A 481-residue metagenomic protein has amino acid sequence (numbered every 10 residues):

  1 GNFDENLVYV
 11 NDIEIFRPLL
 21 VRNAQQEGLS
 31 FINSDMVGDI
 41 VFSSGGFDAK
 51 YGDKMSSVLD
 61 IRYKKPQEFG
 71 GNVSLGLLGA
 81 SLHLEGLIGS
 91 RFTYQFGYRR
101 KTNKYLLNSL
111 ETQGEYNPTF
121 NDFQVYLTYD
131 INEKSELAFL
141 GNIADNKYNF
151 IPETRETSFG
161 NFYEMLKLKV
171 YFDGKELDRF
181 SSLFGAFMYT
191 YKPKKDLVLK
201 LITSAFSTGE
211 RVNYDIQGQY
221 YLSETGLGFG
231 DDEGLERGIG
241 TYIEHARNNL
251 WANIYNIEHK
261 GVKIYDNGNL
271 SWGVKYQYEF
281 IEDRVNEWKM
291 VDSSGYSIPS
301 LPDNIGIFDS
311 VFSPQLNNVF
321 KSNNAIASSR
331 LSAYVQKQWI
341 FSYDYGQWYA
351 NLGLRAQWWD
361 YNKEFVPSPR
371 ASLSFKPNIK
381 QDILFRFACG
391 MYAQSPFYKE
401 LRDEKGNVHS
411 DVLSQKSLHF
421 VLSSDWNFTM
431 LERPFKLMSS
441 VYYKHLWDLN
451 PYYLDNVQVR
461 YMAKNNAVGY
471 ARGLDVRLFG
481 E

Functional and structural regions predicted by a protein language model:
G1-E14: Extracytoplasmic beta-strand/coil segments of soluble accessory domains associated with Gram-negative outer-membrane
I13-F42: Short acidic/polar hinge/loop motifs at secondary-structure boundaries that mediate gating or recognition
G46, Y63, L77-G79, R100-K104 (+10 more regions): Transmembrane beta-strands of outer-membrane beta-barrel pores
L78-R100, Q113-I151, E176-A205, Y265: Transmembrane beta-barrel wall of Gram-negative outer-membrane proteins
E136-L137, G141-K192, S207-D232, H245-L250: Flexible loop and strand-edge segments within Gram-negative outer membrane beta-barrel domains
K200-S204, S414-R472, R477-E481: Membrane-embedded beta-barrel scaffold of Gram-negative outer-membrane proteins
D231-L235, E244-Q347, N466, A471-G473 (+1 more regions): Outer-membrane beta-barrel transmembrane domain signature of Gram-negative proteins, especially the mid-to-C-terminal
A252-I254, N267, K275, V319-H445: Structural signature of Gram-negative outer-membrane beta-barrels, strongest in the C-terminal barrel of TonB-dependent
